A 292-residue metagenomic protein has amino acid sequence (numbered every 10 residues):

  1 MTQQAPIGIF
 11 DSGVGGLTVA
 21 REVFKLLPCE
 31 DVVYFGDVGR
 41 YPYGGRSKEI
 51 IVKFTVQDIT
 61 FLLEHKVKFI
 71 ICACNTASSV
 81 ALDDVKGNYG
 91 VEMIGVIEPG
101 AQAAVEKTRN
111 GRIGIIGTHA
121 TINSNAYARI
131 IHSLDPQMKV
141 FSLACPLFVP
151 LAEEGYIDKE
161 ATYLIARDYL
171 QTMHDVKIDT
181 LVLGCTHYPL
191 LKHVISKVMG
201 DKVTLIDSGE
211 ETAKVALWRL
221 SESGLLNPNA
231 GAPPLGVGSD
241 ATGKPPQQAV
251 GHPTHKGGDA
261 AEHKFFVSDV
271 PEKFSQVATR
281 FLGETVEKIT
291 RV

Functional and structural regions predicted by a protein language model:
M1-G236, A241-V292: Non-catalytic structural scaffold of enzyme domains
